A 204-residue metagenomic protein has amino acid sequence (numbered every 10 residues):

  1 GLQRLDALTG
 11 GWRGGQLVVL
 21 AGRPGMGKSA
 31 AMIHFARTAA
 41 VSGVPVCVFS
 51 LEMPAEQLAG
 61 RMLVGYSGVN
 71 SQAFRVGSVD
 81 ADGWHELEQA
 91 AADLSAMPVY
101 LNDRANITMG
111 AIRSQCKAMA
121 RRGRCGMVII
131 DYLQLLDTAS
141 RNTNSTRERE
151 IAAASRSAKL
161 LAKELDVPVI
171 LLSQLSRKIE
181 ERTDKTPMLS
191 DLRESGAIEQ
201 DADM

Functional and structural regions predicted by a protein language model:
G1-A7: N-terminal pre-Walker A segment at the start of P-loop NTPase domains
A7, A30-H34, T38-R124, T138: Cytosolic-facing regulatory segments adjacent to core modules
L8-G15: Phosphate-binding P-loop
V18-V19, C47: Short hydrophobic/aromatic beta-strand immediately N-terminal to the Walker A/P-loop
P24: The conserved Walker
G27: Conserved glycine(s) of the Walker
C47, C125-L171: Helical hairpin unit composed of two closely spaced alpha helices linked by a short loop
R149-M204: Phosphate-binding/switch region of NTP-binding enzymes
